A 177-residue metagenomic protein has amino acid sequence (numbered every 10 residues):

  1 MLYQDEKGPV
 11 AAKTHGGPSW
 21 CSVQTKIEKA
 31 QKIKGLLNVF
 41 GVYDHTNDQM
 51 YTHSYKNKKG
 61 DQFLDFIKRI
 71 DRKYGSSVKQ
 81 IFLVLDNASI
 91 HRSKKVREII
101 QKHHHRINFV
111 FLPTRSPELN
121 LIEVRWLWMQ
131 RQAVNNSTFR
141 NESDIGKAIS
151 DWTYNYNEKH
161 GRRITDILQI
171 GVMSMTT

Functional and structural regions predicted by a protein language model:
M1-K68, Q169, T176-T177: Extended, low-complexity cationic-aromatic segments
Y3-D5, V42, D48, I67 (+6 more regions): Mobile genetic element proteins and their domesticated derivatives, centered on retroelements and DNA transposons
K7-P9, T46, S89-I90, S116-E118: Conserved nucleotide-binding/hydrolysis micro-motifs of P-loop NTPases
K13-G17, K95-R97, L121-V124: Short aromatic-enriched loop/helix-cap "lid" or pocket-rim segments at secondary-structure transitions that line
K26-K32, Q101-L121, S137-F139: RNase H-like polynucleotidyl transferase catalytic core
Q62-F82: Short, basic/hydrophobic alpha-helical segments
V78-H91, N120: Acidic/histidine-rich, metal-coordinating catalytic segments
I122-T177: C-terminal anion-handling pockets and recognition modules
